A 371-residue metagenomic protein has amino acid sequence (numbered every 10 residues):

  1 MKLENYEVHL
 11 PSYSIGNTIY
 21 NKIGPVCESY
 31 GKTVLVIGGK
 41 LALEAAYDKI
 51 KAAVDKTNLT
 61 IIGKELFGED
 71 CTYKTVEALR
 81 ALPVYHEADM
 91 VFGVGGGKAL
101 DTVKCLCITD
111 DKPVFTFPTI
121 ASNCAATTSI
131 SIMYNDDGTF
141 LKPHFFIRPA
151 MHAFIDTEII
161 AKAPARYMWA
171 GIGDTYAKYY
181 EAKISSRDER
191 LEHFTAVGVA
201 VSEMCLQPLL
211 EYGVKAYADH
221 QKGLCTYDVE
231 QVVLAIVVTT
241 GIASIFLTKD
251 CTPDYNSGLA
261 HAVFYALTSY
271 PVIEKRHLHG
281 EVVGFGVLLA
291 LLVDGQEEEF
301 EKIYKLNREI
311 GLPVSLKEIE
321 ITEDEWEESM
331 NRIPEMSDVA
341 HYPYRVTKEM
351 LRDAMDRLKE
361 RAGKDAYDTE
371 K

Functional and structural regions predicted by a protein language model:
M1-D89, L316: ATP/NTP phosphate-donor binding region
N5-E7, E28-S29, P83-H86, C107 (+3 more regions): Solvent-exposed alpha-helices and their adjacent loops that cap or buttress functional pockets in soluble metabolic
Y6, I19-K22, Q296-K371: C-terminal charged capping/lid subdomain of soluble metabolic enzymes
P11, I108-S202: A glycine/threonine-rich phosphate-anchoring loop and its flanking beta-alpha core in nucleotide/phosphate-binding
E28, D55, L59, V84 (+11 more regions): Generic secondary-structure signature for well-ordered alpha-helical cores
P83-A121: A short, small-residue-rich loop immediately preceding and capping a beta-strand
E192-L306: Active-site segments that bind and position negatively charged phosphate/pyrophosphate groups
